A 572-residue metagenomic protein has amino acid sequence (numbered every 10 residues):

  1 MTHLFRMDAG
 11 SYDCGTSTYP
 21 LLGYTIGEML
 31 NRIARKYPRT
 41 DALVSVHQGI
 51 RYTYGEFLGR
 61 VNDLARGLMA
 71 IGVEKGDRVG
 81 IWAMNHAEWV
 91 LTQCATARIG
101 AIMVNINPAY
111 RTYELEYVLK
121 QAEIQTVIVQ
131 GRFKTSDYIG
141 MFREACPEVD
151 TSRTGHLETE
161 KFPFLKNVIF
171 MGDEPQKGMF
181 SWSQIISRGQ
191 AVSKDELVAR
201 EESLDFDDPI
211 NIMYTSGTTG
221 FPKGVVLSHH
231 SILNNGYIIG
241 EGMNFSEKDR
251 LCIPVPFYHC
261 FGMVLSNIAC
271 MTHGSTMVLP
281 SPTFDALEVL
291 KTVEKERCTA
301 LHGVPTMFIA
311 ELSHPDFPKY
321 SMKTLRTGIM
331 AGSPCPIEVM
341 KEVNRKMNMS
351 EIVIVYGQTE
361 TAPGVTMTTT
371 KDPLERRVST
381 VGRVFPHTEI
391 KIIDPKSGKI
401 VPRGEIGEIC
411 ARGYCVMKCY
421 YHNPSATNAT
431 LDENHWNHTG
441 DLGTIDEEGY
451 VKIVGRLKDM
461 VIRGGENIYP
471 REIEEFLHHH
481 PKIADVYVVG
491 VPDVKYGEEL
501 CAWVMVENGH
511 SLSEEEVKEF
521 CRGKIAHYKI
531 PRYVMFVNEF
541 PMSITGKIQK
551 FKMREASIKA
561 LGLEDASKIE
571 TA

Functional and structural regions predicted by a protein language model:
L22, R39-C94, R111-E116, S181-Q190 (+1 more regions): Conserved AMP-binding/adenylate-forming core of the ANL superfamily
P38-R39, K161-L165, I169-Q176, F180-Y214 (+2 more regions): Conserved pre-ATP/AMP-binding loop-to-beta segment of ANL
R51-G55, E201-L204, I210-N234: Conserved AMP-binding A3 loop
I71, I99-S187, N508-H510: Structural core segment of the AMP-binding/adenylate-forming
Y110-K120, V127-V129, L301, G413 (+6 more regions): AMP-binding/adenylate-forming catalytic core of the ANL superfamily
K166, A526-K547, A566-A572: AMP-binding/adenylate-forming catalytic domain of the ANL superfamily
M171, I186-Q190, K295-G303, L312-R376 (+1 more regions): Gly/Ser/Thr-rich phosphate-binding loop
L233-R250, Y258-A300, H314: Conserved AMP-binding/adenylation subdomain of ANL enzymes
